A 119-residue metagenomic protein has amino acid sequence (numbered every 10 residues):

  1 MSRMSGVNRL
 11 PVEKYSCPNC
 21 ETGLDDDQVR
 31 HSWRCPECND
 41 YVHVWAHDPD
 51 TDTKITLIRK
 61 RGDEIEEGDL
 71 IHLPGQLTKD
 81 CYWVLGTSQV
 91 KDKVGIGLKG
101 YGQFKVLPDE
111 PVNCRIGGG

Functional and structural regions predicted by a protein language model:
M1-T56: N-terminal cysteine/histidine-rich coordination modules
M1-V12, D92-K93, G100, K105 (+2 more regions): A broadly conserved sequence feature marking short terminus-proximal activation segments in nucleic acid-centric
P18, L77, E110: A broadly conserved detector of short glycine/acidic/proline-rich loop/turn motifs that flank catalytic sites and bind
C35, L73, L107-E110: Intrinsic-disorder/low-complexity coil detector
W45-F104: Long, charge-rich boundary regions
